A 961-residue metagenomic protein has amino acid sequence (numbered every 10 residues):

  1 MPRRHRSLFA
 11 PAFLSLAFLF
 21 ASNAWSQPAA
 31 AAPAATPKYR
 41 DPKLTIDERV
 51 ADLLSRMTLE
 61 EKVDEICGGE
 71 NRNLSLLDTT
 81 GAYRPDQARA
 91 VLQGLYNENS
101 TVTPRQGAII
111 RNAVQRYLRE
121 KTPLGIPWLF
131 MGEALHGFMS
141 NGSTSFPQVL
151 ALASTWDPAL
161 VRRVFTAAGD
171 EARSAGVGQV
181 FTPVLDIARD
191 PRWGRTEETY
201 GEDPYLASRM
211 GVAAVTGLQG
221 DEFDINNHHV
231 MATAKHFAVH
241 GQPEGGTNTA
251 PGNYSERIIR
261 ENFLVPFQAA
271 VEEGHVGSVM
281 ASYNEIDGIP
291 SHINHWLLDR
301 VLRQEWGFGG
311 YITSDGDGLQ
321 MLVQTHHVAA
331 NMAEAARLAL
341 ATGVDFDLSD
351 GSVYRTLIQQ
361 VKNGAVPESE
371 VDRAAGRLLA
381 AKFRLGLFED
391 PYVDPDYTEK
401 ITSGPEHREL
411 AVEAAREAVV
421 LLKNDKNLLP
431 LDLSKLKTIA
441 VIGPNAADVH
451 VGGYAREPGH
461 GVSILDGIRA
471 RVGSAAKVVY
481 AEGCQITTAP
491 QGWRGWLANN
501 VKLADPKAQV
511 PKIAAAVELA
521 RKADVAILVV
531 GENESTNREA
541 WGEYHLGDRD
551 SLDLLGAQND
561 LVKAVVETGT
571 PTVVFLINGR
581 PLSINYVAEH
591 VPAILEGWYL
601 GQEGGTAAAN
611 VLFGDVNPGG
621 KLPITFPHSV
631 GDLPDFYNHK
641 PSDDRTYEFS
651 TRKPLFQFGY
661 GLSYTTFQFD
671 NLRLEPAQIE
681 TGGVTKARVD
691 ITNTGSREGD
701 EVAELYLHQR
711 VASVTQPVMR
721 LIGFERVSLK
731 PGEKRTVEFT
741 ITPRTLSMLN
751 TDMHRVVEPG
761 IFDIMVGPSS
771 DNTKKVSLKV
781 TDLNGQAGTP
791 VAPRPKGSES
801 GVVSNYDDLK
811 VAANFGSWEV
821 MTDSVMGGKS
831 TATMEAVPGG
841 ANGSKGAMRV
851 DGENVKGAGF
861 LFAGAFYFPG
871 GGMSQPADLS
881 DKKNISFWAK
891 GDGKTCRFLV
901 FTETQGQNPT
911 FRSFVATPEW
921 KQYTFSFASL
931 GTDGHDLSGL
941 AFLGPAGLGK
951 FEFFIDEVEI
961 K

Functional and structural regions predicted by a protein language model:
M1-R6: N-terminal secretory signal peptides that target proteins for export/translocation
P11-N23: Bacterial N-terminal signal peptides
Q27-S747, E758-V766, S770, T789-P795: Glycoside hydrolase catalytic-domain context in secreted enzymes
L674, I691, L707, L729 (+6 more regions): Hydrophobic residues in beta-strands and at strand termini
A687, A703, V737-F739, G760 (+6 more regions): Hydrophobic residues positioned within well-ordered beta-strands of beta-sheet architectures
T745-I761, G931-L937: Short glycine/proline/serine/threonine-rich loop/turn segments at secondary-structure transition edges
N772-A787: Short beta-strand elements
T789-K961: Beta-rich carbohydrate-recognition modules and glycan-binding surfaces
